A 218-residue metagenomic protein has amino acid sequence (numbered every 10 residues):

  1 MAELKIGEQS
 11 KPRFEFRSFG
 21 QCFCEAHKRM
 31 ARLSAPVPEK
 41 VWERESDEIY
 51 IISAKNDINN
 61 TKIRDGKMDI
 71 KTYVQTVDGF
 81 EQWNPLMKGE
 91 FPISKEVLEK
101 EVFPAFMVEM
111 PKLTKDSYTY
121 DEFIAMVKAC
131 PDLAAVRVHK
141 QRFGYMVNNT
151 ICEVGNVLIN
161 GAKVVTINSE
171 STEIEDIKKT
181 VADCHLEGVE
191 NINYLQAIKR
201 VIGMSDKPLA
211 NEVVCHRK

Functional and structural regions predicted by a protein language model:
A2-Y145, L186-K218: N-terminal strand-loop-strand beta-hairpin
E122-L186: Conserved binding-pocket/active-site segment within a compact domain
